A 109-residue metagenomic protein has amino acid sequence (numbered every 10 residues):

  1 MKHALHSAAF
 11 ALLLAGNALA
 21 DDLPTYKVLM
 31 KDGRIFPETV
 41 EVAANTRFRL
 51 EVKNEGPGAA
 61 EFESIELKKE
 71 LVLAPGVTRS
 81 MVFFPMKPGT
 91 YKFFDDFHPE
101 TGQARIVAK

Functional and structural regions predicted by a protein language model:
K2-A9: Sec-dependent signal peptide recognition, specifically the positively charged N-region followed immediately by
A15-N17: N-terminal signal peptide c-region/cleavage motif recognized by signal peptidases
D21-K27, P75-K109: Extracellular/periplasmic metallocenter environments
D22-N45: N-terminal edge beta-strand
L29-K31, N45, K53, I65-L67 (+1 more regions): Generic beta-structure capping elements
K31-E38, E66-L67, G76-S80: N-terminal post-signal-peptidase region of extra-cytosolic proteins
E38-G58, T78-M86, K92, A108: Beta-strand cores of secreted/periplasmic/IMS beta-sandwich domains, seen most often in copper-related folds
E55-P75, R105: Histidine- and aromatic-enriched segments that form or immediately flank copper-ligand environments
